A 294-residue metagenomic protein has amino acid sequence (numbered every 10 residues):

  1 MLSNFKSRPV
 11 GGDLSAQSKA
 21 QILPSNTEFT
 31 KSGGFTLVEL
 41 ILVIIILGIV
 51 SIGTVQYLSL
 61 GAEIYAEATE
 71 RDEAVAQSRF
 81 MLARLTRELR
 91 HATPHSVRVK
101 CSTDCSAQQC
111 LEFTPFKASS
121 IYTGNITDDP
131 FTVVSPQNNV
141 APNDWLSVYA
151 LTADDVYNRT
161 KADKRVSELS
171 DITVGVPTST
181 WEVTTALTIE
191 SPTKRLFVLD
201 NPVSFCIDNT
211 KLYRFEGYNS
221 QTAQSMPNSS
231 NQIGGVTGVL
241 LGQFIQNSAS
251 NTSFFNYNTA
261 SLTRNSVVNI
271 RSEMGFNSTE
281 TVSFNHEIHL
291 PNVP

Functional and structural regions predicted by a protein language model:
M1-G33: N-terminal leader/signal peptides at the extreme start of proteins
N26-F29, N209, V236: Intrinsically disordered/low-complexity terminal segments and short unstructured peptides
G33-R90: Aliphatic-rich helix starts adjacent to a transmembrane/signal segment
V43, F116, E273: Acidic/polar N-terminal loop/beta-strand segments that form early-domain functional surfaces
L60-E70, L212-A223: Short, compositionally biased strand/turn segments that nucleate or flank brief secondary-structure elements
E63, E67, R87, H91-H95 (+4 more regions): Short helix-loop boundary/capping segments at the starts of domains
T69-F215: Extracytoplasmic beta-strand-rich oligomerization domains located immediately C-terminal to a leader/signal peptide
Y213-P294: Short linear sequence signals and composition-biased patches located at protein termini or domain-edge surfaces
